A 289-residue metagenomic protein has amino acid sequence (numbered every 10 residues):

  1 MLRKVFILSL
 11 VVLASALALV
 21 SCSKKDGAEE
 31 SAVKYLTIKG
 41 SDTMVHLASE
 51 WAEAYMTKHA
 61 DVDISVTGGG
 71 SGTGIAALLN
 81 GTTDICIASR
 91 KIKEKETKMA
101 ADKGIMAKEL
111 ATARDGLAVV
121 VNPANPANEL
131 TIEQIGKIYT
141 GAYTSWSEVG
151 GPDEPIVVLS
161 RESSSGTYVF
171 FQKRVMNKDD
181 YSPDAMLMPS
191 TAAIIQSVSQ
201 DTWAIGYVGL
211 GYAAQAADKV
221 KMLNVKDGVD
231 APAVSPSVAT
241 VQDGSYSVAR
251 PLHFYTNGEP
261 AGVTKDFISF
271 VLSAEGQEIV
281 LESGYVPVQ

Functional and structural regions predicted by a protein language model:
M1-Y35: Short, low-complexity disordered leader/linker segments with a strong preference for bacterial N-terminal type II
C22-A101, I105-Q289: Exported/periplasmic ABC-transporter solute-binding proteins
